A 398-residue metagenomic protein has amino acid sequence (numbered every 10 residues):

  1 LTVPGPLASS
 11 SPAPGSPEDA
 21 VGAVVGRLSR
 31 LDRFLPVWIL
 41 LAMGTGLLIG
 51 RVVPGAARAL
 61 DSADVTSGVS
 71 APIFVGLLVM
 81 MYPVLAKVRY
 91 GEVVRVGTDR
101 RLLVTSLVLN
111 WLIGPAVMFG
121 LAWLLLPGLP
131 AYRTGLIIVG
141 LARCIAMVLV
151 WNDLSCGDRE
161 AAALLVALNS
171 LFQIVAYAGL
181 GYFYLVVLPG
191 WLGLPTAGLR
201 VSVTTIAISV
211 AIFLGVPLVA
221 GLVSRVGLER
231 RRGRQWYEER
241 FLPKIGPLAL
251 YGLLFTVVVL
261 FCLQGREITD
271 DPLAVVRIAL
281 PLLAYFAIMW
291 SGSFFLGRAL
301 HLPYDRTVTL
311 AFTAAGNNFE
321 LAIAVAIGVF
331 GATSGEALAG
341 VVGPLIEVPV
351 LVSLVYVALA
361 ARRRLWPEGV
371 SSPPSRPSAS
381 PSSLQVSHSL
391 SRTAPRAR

Functional and structural regions predicted by a protein language model:
L1-K87, G91-A314, F319-R376, P381 (+3 more regions): Alpha-helical transmembrane segments of multi-pass small-molecule/ion transporters
